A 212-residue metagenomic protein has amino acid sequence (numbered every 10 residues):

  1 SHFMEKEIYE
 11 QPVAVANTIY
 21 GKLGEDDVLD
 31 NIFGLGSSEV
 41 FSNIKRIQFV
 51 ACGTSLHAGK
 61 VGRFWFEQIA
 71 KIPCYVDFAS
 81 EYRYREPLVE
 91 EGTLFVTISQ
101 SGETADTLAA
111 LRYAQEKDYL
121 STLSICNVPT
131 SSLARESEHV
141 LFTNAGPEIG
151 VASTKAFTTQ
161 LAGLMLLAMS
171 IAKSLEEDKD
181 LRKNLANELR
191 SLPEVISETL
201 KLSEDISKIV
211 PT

Functional and structural regions predicted by a protein language model:
S1-I44, L166-L202: Cofactor-/ligand-binding subdomain signature composed of acidic, glycine-rich, tryptophan-containing flexible loops
S42-S191: Glycine-rich phosphate-binding loops that contact phosphosugars or nucleotide phosphates
F78-A79, E198-S207: A general structural motif
